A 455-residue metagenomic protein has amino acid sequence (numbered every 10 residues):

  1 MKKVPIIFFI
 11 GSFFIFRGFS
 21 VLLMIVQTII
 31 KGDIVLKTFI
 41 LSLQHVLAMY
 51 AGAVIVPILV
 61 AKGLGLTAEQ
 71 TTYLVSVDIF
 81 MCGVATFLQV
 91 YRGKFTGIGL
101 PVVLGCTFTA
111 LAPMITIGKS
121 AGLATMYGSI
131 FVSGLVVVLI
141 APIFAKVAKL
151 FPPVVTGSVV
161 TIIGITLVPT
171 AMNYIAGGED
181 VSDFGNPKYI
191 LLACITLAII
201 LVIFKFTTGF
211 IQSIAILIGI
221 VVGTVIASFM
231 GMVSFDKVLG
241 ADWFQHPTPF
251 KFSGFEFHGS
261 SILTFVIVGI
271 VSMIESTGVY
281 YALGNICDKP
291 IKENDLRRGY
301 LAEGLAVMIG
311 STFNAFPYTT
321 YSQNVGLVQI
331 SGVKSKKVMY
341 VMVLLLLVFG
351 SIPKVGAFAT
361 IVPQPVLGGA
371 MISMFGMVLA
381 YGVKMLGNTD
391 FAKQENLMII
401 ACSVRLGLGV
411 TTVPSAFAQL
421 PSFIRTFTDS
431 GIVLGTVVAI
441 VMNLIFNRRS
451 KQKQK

Functional and structural regions predicted by a protein language model:
M1-G18: Positively charged N-terminal leader segments that act as targeting/secretion signals
L22-L41, D236-P249, N285-K289, G299 (+1 more regions): Intrinsically disordered, low-complexity non-transmembrane regions of multi-pass membrane transporters
I25-V102, T109-I117: N-terminal signal-anchor module of multipass membrane proteins
L41-M49, A53, G185-L197, I214-A215 (+3 more regions): Hydrophobic, membrane-embedded alpha-helices of multi-pass small-molecule transporters
V54-P57, A61, T196-F206, I214-L217 (+3 more regions): Juxtamembrane interface elements at the cytosolic ends of transmembrane helices in multi-pass membrane proteins
A61-G97, T264-K336: Membrane-embedded helical hairpins/re-entrant loop segments and their flanking transmembrane helices within multi-pass
Y73, F95-F108, K149-S158, I211-L217 (+4 more regions): Short, non-helical or kinked segments that cap or interrupt transmembrane helices
I117-S234, V343, L347-Q454: Membrane-embedded alpha-helical modules
